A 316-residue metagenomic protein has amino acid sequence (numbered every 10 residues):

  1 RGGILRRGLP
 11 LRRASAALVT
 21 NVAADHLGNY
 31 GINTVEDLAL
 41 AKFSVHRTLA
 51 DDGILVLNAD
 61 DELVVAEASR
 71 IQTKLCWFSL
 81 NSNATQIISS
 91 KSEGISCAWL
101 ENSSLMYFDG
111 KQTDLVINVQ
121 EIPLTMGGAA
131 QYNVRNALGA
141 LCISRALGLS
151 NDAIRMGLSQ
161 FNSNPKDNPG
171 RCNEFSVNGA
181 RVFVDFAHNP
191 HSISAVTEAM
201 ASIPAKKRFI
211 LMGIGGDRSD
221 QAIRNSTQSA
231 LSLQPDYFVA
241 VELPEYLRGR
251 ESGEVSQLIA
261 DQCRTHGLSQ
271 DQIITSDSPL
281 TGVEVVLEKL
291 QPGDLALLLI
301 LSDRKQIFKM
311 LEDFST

Functional and structural regions predicted by a protein language model:
R1-I71, W77, S82-A84: Flexible active-site lid/hinge loop adjacent to a nucleotide/diphosphate and Mg2+-phosphate binding pocket
R1-R6, T125, A195-V196, R224-S226: Glycine-rich, charged/polar anion/phosphate-binding loops that engage phosphate groups from diverse ligands
R7, A66, T85-K91, V283-E288: Short, solvent-exposed polar/charged micro-motifs at secondary-structure junctions
R12-S15, L100-N102, L233: Short, solvent-exposed loop/turn segments at the edges of secondary structure
T20-N21, F78-N81, D109, E242 (+1 more regions): Residues at the C-termini of beta-strands that transition into short coil/loop
G31, Q72, A130, C142-D152 (+1 more regions): ATP-dependent carboxylate-amine ligase
I32-A39, F43, G53, S69-S194: Adenine nucleotide phosphate-binding catalytic loops in nucleotide-utilizing enzymes
